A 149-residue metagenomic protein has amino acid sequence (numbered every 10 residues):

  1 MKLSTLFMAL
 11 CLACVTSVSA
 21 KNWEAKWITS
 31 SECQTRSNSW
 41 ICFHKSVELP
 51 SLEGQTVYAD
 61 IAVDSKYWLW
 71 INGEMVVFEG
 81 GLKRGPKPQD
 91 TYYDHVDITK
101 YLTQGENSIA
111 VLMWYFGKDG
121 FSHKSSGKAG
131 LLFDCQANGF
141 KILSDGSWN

Functional and structural regions predicted by a protein language model:
T5-C14: Sec-dependent N-terminal signal peptides
T16-A20: Sec/Tat signal peptide C-region and signal peptidase I cleavage site
K21-C33, A110-N149: An acidic-aromatic loop/edge-strand motif
S31-I41, L82-T91: Extracellular beta-rich ligand/substrate-recognition surface
S37-L49, T91-I98: Short beta-strands within extracellular/lumenal beta-sheet-rich domains
E53-W70, I109-V111: Aromatic-lined ligand-binding clefts that engage carbohydrates, nucleic acids, or primary amines
G54, T99-S108, Q136-I142: A short, structured loop/turn motif at beta-sheet edges
W68-S125: Beta-strand-rich ligand-recognition modules
